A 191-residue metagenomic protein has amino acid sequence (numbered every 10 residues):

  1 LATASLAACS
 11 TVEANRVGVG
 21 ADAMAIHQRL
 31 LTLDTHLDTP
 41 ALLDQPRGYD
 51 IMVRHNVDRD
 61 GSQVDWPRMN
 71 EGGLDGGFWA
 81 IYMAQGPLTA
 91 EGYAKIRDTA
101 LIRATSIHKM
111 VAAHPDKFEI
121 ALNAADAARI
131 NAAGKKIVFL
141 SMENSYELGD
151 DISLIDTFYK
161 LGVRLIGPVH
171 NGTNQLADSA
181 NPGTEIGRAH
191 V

Functional and structural regions predicted by a protein language model:
L1-C9: Gram-negative bacterial Sec-dependent N-terminal signal peptides
C9-G187: N-terminal hydrophobic targeting/anchoring segments and the immediately downstream early-domain regions of hydrolases
A189-V191: Conserved small/polar residues in nucleotide/adenosyl-binding loops
